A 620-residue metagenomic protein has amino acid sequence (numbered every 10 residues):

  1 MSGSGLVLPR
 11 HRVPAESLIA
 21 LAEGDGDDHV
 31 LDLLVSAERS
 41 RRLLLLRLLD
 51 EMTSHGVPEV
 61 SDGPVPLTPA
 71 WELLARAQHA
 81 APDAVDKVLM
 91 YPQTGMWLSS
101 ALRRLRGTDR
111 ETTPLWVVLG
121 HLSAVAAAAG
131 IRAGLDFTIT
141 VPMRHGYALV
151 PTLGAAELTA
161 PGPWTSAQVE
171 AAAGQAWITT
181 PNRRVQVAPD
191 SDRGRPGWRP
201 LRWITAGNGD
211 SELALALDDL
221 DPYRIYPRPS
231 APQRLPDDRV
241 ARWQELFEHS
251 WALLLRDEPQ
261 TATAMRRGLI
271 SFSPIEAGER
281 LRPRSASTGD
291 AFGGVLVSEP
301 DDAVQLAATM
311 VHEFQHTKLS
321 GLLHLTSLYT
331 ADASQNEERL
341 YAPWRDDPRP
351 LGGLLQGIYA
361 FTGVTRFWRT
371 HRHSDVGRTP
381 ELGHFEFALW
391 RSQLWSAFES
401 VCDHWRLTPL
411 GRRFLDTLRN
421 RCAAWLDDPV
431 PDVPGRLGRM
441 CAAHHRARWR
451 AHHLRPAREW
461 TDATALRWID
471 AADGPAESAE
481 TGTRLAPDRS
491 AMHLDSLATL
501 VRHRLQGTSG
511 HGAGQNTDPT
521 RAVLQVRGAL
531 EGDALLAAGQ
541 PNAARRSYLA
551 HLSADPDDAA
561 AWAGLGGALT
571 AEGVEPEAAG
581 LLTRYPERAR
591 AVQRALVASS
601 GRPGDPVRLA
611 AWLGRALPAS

Functional and structural regions predicted by a protein language model:
M1-P274, G289, G294-S298, F385-S620: Type-3 copper protein
A241, D301, Q305, D347-L355 (+3 more regions): Short, solvent-exposed segments of well-ordered alpha helices
H249-Q260, T309, E313-T317, G321 (+3 more regions): Generic, well-ordered alpha-helical scaffold segments in large soluble proteins
R256-P259, R266-I270, G278-S285, F292-G293 (+3 more regions): Polybasic, glycine- and aromatic-enriched phosphate-binding surface used to engage nucleic acids
T263-S271, T326-D332, H373-F387: Short, glycine/acidic-rich hinge or "gate" loops at secondary-structure transitions that mediate conformational
D290, P300-T309, T317-P348, A486-P487: Post-HEXXH active-site segment of zinc metalloproteases
L322-L323, S334-R378: Post-HExxH zinc-binding segment in Zn-dependent metallohydrolases
R349, R369-G383, S392-D403: Long, C-terminal catalytic modules of enzymes
